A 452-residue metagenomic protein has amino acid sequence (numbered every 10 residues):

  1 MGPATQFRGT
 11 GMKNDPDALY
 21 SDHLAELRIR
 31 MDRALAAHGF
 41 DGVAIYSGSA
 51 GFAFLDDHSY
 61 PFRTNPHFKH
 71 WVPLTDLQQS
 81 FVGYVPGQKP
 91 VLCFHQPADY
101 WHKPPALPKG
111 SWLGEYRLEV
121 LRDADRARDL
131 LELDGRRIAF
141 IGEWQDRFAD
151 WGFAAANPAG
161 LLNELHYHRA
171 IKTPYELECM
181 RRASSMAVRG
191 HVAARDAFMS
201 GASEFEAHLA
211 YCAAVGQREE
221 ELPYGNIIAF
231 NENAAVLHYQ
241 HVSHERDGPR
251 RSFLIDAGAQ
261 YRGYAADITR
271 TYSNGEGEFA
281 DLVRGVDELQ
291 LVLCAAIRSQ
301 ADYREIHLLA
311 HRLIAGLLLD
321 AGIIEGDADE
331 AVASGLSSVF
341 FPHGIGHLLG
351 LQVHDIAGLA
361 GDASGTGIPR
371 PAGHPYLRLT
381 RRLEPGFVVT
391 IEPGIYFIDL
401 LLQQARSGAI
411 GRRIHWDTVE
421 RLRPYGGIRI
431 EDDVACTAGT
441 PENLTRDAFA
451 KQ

Functional and structural regions predicted by a protein language model:
G2-Q452: Active-site neighborhoods and metal-handling regions in enzymes and metal-associated proteins
